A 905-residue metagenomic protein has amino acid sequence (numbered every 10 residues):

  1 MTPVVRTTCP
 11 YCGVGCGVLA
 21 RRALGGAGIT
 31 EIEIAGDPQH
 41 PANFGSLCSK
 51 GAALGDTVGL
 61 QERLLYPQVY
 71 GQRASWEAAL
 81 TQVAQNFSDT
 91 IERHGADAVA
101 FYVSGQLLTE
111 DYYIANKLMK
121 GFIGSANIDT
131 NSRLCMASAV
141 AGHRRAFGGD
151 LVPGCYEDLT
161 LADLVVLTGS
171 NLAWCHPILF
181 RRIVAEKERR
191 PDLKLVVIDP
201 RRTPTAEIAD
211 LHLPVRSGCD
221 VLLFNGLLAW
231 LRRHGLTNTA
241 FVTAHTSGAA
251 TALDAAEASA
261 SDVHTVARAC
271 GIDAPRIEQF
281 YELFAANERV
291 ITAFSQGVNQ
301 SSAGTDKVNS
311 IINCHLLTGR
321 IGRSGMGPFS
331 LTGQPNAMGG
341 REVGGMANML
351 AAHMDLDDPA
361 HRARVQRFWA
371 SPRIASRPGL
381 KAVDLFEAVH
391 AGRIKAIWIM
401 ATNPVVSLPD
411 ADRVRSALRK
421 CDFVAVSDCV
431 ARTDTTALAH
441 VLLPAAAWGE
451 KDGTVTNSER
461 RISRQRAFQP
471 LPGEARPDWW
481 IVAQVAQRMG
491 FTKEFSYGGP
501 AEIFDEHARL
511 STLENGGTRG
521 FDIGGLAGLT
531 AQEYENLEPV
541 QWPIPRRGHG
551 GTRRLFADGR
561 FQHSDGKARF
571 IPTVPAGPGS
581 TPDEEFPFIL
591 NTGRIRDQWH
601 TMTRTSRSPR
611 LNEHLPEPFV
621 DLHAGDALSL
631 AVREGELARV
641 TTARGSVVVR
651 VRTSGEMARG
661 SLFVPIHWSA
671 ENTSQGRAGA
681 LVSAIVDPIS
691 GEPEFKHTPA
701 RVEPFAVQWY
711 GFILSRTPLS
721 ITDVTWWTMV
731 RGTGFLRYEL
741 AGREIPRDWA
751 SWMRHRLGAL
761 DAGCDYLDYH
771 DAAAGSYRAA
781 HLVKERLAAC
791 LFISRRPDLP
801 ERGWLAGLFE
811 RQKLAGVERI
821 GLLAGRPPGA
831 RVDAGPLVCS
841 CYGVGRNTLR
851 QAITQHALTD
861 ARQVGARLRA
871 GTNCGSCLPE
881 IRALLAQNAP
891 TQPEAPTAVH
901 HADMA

Functional and structural regions predicted by a protein language model:
M1-H234, S247-G248, A252, D273 (+8 more regions): N-terminal export/assembly segments and adjacent metallocofactor-ligating motifs of anaerobic energy-metabolism
M1-T7, I29-S46, G825-P836, T854-N873: Immediate flanking context of iron-sulfur cluster ligation sites
R6-V18, F44-L54, G835-T848, A866-A886: Local cysteine-cluster metal-coordination motifs and their immediate loop/turn environment, predominantly Fe-S cluster
H234-A274, A351-R364, W369-R373, Q469-G550 (+4 more regions): N-terminal leader/propeptide and maturation segments of large enzyme subunits in energy/redox metabolism and hydrolases
A285-E387, K493, R547-G550, G559-R569 (+1 more regions): A glycine-rich, hydrophobic/aromatic-adjacent loop/helix-cap motif
G340-A347, E502-S608: Long, low-complexity segments enriched in small/aliphatic residues
P472, D478-E535, T601, T605-D621 (+1 more regions): Long, contiguous, secondary-structure-rich segments that constitute the structural scaffold of globular domains
T733-L822: C-terminal catalytic lobe of FAD-dependent flavoproteins
